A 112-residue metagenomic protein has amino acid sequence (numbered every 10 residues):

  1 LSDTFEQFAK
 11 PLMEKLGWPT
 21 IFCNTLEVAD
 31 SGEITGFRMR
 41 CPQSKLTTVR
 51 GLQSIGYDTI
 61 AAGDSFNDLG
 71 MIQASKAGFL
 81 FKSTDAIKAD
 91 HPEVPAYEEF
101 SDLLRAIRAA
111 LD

Functional and structural regions predicted by a protein language model:
L1-L16, T20-T25: Substrate-recognition element of Asp-dependent hydrolases with the DxDx(T/V) motif
S2-D3, Y57-E98: Acidic, Mg2+-coordinating phosphoryl-transfer loop and its flanking beta/alpha structural elements, shared across
E6-K10, D68-L69, L104: Short, well-ordered alpha-helical microsegments
L12, G51, G70-M71: Hydrophobic/aromatic ligand-binding patch that stacks against planar heteroaromatic rings of cofactors or nucleotides
T20-S44: Glycine/Thr-rich beta-alpha phosphate-binding loop at enzyme active sites
T25-A29, S83-I87, E99-L103: Short, acidic/turn-prone active-site loops that include or flank metal/cofactor- and phosphate-binding residues
A29-G36, K88-P95, R105-A110: Short, charged, surface-exposed secondary-structure boundary motifs
L46-S54: Surface-exposed amphipathic alpha-helices with a cationic face
